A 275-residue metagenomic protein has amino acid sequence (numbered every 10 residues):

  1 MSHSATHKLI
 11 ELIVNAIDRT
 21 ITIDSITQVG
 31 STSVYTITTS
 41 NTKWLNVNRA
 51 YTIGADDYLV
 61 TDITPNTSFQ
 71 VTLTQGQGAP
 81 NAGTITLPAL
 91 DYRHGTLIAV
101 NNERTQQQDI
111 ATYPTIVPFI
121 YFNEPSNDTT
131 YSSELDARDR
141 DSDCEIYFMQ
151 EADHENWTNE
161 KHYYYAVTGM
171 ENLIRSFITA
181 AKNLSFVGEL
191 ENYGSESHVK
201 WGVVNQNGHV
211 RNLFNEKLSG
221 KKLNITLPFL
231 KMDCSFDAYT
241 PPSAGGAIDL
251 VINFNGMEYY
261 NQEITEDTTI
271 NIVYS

Functional and structural regions predicted by a protein language model:
M1-I21, D128-R140, V187-S275: Short, charged interaction patches at domain edges and termini
V14-A82, Y274: Autoprocessing Asn-cyclization modules and mimics
A16, H154-N156, Y165, K182 (+1 more regions): Subunit-assembly interface segments of extracellular/virion macromolecular structures
T36, D143-Y147, K222-T226: Beta-strand secondary-structure signal
K43-A55, G78-R93, D237-N253: Extended Gly/Ser/Thr-rich low-complexity repeat segments, especially those forming or decorating extracellular
D91-K161, W201-S219, S235: Short, solvent-exposed beta-alpha or beta-beta edge segments that form flexible loop/patches at the rim of ligand
T158-L173: Long, charged/polar, surface-exposed segments that mediate recognition or autoinhibition
M170-Y193: Acidic, metal/cofactor-coordinating or nucleic-acid-engaging core segments within structured domains
